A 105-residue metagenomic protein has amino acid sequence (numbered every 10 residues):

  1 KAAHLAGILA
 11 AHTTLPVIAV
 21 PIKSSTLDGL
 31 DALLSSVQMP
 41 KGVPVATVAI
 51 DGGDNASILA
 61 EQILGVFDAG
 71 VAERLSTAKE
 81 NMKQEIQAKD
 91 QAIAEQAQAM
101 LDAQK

Functional and structural regions predicted by a protein language model:
K1, I22-S25, I50-G52: Short, ordered loop/turn segments at secondary-structure junctions
K1-P21: Glycine-rich phosphate-binding loop
L5, L9, S25-G29, R74: Short acidic-hydrophobic sequence patches enriched in Asp/Glu that either
G29-K105: C-terminal binding/interaction regions
